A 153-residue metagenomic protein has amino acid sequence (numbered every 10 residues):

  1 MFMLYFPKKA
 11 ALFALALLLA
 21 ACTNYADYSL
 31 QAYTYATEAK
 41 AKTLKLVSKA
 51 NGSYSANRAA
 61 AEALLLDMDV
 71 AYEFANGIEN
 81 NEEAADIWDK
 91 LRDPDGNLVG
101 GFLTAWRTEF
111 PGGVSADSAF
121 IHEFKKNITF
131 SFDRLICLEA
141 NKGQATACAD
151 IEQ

Functional and structural regions predicted by a protein language model:
F2-F13: Bacterial N-terminal signal peptides that target proteins for export
L18-A21: C-terminal motif of bacterial Sec signal peptides marking the signal peptidase cleavage site
T23-Y25: Bacterial signal peptide processing site
Y28-N51: Post-signal peptide N-terminal segment of mature Sec-exported envelope proteins
K40-T43, V47, M68-A75, L103 (+3 more regions): A structural signal for well-ordered alpha-helices, especially hydrophobic packing surfaces of coiled-coils
K49-L91: Alpha-helical segments in soluble extracytoplasmic regions
A75-K125: Long, amphipathic, charge-rich alpha-helical segments that form helical bundles/coiled-coils
N127-Q153: Short, low-complexity, Pro/Ser/Thr/Gly-rich segments in the mature regions of secreted, periplasmic
